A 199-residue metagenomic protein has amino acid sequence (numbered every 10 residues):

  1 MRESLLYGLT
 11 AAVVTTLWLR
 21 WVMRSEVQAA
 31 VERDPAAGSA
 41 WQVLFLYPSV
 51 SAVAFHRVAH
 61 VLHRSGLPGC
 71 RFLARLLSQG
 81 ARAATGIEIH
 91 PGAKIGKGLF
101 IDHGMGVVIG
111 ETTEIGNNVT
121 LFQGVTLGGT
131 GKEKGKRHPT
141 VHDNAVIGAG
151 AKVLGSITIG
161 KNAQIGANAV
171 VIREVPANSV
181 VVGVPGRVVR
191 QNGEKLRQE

Functional and structural regions predicted by a protein language model:
M1-A81, L196-E199: Terminal amphipathic alpha-helical/low-complexity segments used for targeting or macromolecular assembly
A84-T85, H90-P91, G96-K97, D102-E111 (+11 more regions): Left-handed beta-helix
K134-H138, L196: Conserved phosphate- and dinucleotide-binding cores of soluble alpha/beta proteins, encompassing both enzyme active
